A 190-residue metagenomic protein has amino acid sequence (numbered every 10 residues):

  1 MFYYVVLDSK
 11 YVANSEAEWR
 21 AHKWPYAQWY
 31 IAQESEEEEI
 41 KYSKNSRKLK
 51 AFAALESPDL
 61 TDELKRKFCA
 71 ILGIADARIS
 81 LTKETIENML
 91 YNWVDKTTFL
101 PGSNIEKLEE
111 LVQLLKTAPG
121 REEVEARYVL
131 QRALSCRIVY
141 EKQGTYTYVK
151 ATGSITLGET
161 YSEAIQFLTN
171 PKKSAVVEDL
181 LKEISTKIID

Functional and structural regions predicted by a protein language model:
M1-D190: Conserved phosphate-chemistry cores used by DNA topoisomerases
